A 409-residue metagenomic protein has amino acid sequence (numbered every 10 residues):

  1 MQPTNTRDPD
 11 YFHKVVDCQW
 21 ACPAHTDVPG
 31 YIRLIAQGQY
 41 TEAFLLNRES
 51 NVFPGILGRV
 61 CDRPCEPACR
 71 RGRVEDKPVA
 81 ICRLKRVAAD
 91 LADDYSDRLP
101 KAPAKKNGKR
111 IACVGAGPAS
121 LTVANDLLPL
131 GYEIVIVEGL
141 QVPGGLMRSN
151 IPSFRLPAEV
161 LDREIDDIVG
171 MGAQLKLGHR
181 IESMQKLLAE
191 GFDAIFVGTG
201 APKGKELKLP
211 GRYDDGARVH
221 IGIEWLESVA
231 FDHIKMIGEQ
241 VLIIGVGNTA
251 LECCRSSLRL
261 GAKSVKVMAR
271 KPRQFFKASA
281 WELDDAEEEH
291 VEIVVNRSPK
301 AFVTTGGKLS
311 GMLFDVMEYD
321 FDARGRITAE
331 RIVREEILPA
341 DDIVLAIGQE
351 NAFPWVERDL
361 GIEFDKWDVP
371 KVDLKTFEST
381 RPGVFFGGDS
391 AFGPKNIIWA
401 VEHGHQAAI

Functional and structural regions predicted by a protein language model:
M1-P9, D27-G58, E75-A102: Ferredoxin-type iron-sulfur electron-transfer modules in oxidoreductases and energy-metabolism complexes
F12, V16-Q37, G58-A88, V135 (+3 more regions): Iron-sulfur cluster-binding cysteine motifs and their immediate structural context in ferredoxin-like electron-transfer
A88-A104, R163-S183, G204-L260, F364-K375 (+1 more regions): Glycine-rich dinucleotide-binding loop and its adjacent helix/turn
K105, R110-V114, D162-K208, A301-L313 (+3 more regions): Feature captures the FAD/FMN-dependent oxidoreductase FAD-binding
R110-V135, T249-L258: N-terminal Rossmann-like FAD-binding beta1-loop-alpha1 element of flavoenzymes
E133-K176, E227-V229, C254-A301: Rossmann-like dinucleotide-binding cores of NAD(P)H-dependent redox enzymes
D215-E239, D322-P394: FAD-site-proximal beta/loop scaffold in flavoenzymes
C253, S390-I409: A conserved FAD-binding loop/helix module that cradles the flavin
